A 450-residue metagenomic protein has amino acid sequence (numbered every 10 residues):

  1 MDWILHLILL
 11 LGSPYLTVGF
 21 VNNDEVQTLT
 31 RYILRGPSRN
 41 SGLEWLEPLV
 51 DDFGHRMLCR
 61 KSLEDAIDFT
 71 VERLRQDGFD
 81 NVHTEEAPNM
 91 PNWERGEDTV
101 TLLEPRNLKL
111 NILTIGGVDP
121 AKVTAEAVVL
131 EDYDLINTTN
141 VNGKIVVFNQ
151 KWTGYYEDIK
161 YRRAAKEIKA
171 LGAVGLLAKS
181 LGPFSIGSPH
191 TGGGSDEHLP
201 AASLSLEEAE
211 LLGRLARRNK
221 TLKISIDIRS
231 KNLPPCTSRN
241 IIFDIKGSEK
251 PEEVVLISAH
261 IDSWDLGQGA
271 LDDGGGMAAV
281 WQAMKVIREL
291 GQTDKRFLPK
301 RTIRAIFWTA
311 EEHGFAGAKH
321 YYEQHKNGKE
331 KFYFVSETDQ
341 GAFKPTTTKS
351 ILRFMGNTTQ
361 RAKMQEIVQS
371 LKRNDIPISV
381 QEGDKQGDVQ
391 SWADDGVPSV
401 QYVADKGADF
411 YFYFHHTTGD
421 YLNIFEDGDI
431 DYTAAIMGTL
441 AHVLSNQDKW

Functional and structural regions predicted by a protein language model:
L10-N22: N-terminal signal peptide
F20-R60, I186-G194, D262, F334 (+2 more regions): N-terminal capping segment at the start of a domain
E25, P105-K109, T114-T138, T191-A270 (+1 more regions): Soluble metallo-hydrolase cores and metallopeptidase-like ectodomains found primarily in the secretory/periplasmic
R31, R35, E47-I145, Q150-W152: Noncatalytic luminal/extracellular "stalk/propeptide" segments of secretory-pathway proteins
R60, K109-P200, Q268, I378: Extracellular/luminal Protease-associated
R75, I241, I257-F315, M437: Alpha-helical metal-binding/catalytic segments enriched in His/Glu/Asp
N107, D265, W308-F412: Metal-dependent peptidase/peptidase-like ectodomains
K285, F410-W450: His/Asp/Glu-rich mid-to-C-terminal helical/loop segments that flank catalytic regions of hydrolases
